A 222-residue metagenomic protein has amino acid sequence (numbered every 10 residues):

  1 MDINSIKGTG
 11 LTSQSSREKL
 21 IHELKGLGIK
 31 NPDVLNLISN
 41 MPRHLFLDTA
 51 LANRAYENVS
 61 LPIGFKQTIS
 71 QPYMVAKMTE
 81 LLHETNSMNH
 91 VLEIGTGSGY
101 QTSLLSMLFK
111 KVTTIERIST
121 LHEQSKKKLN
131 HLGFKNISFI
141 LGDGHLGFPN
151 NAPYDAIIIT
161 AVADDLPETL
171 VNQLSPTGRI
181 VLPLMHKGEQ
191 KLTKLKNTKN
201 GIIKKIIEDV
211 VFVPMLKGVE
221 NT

Functional and structural regions predicted by a protein language model:
M1-L92, Y100, L104, L108 (+3 more regions): Class I SAM-dependent transferase core
L81-I203: Conserved nucleotide-cofactor-binding alpha/beta core module
